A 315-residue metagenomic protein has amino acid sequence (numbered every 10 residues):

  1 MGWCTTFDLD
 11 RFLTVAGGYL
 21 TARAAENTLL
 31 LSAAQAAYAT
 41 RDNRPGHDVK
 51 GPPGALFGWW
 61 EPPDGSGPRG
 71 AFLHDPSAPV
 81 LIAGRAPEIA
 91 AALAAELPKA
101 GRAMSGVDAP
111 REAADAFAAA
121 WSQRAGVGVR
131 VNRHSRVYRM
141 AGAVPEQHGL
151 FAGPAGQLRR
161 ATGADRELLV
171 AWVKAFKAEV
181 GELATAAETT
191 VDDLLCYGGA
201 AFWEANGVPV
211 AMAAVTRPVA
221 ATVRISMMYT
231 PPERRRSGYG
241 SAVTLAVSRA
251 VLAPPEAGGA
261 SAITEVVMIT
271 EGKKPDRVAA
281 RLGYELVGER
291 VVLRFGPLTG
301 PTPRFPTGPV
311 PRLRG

Functional and structural regions predicted by a protein language model:
M1-L31, A143-L183, P303-G315: Short amphipathic alpha-helix that is part of the acyltransferase structural core
G2-D8, G17-A24, S32-R102, V210-S226: Conserved donor-binding loop and adjoining core beta-sheet/short helix segment in diverse acyl/aminoacyl transferases
Q35, G181-M228: A conserved beta-strand-loop-helix scaffold within acyl/acetyltransferase catalytic domains
W59-P154, V291-F295: Acyl-donor-binding surface of acyltransferase catalytic domains
P87-E96, T230-P232, R236-A253, D276-R277 (+1 more regions): Conserved acetyl-CoA-binding loop-helix of GNAT-fold acetyltransferases
G101-P110, V251-E271: Conserved GNAT acetyl-CoA-binding A-motif
D108-A114, P232, E265-A280, L293-P297: Conserved beta-strand-loop-alpha-helix junction that forms the acyl-donor binding cleft
E112-R130, S241, G258, E271-G288: Conserved active-site alpha-helix within GNAT-family acetyltransferase domains
